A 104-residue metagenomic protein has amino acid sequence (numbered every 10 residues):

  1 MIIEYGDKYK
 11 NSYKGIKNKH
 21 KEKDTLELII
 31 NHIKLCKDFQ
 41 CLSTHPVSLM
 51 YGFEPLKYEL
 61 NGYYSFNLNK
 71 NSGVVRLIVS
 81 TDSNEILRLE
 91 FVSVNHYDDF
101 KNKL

Functional and structural regions predicted by a protein language model:
M1-K37: Arg/Lys-rich, positively charged N-terminal/basic patches that mediate binding to nucleic acids
I3, N61-Y63, D98-L104: Short flexible/disordered coil segments
Y13-G15, E54-E59, K101-K103: Short, solvent-exposed polar/charged micro-motifs at secondary-structure junctions
E22, N67-L68: Aromatic-acidic/polar surface patches that form glycan- and anion
L26-I30, P46-L56, L87-V92: Glycine-rich, flexible loop segments associated with nucleotide phosphate handling
D38-N67: A short, surface-exposed loop/turn module that caps and links secondary-structure elements
L68-L104: Enriched for short, Lys/Arg-rich terminal
